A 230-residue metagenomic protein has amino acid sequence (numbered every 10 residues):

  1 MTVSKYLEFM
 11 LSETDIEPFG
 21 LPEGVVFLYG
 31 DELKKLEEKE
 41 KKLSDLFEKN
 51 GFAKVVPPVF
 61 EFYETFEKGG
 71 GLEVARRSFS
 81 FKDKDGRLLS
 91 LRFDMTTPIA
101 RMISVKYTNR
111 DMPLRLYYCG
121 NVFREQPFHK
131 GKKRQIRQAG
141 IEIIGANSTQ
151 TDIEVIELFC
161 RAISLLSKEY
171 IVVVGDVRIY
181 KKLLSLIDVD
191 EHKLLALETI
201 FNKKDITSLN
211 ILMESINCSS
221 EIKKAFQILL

Functional and structural regions predicted by a protein language model:
M1-T97, R101-L230: Extended, charged alpha-beta segments that form solvent-exposed binding/catalytic grooves in nucleic-acid-handling
